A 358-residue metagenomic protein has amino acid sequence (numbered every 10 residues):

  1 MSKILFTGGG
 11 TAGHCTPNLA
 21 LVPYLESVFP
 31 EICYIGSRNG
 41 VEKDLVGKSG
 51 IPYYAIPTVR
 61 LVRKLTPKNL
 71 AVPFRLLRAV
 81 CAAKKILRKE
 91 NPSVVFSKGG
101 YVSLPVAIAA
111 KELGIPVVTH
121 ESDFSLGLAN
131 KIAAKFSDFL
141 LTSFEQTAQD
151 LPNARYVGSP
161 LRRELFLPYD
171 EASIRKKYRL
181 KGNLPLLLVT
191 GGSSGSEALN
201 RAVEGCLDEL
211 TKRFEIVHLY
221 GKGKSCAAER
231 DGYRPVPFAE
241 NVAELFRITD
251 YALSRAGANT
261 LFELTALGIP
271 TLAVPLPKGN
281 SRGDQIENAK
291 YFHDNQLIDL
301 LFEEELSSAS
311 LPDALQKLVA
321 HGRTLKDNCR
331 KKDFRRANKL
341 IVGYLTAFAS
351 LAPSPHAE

Functional and structural regions predicted by a protein language model:
K3-G9, V28-R75, K84, E304: Conserved nucleotide-sugar phosphate-binding/catalytic loop shared by glycosyltransferases and other
E31, V41, P52, K111-A172: Active-site-proximal region of nucleotide-activated glycan assembly enzymes, centered on histidine/acidic-rich loops
G40, L45-S49, F166, A172-K176 (+3 more regions): Donor-nucleotide binding loops and adjacent catalytic segments primarily of GT-B fold Leloir glycosyltransferases
A82-F96, V102-V118, K131-F136: Glycosyltransferases and closely related glycan-assembly transferases that use nucleotide-activated donors
P92-V94, E244-F262, I269-P270: Acidic donor-binding loop of glycosyltransferase active sites
N295-R323: C-terminal "capping" alpha-helix adjacent to the active site of nucleotide-linked donor transferases in cell-envelope
K317-A320, F334-E358: C-terminal alpha-helical cap of glycosyltransferases
R323-R335: A short, well-ordered alpha-helix in the C-terminal region of glycosyltransferases
